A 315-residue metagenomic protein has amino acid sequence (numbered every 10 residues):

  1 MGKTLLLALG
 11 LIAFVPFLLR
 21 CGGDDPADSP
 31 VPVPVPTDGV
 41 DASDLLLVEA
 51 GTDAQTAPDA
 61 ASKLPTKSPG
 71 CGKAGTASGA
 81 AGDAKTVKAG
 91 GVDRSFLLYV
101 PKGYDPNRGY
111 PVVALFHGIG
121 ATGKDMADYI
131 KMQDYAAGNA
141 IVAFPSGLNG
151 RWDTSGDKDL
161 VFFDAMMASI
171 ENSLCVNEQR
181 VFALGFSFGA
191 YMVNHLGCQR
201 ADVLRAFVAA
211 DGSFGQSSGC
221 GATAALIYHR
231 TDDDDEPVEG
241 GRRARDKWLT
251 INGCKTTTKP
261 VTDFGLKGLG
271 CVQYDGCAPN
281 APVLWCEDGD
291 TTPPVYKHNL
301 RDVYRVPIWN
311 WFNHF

Functional and structural regions predicted by a protein language model:
M1-L19: Sec-dependent bacterial lipoprotein signal peptides
C21-Y110, S155-D157, L184-V208, G212-F214 (+4 more regions): A domain-start/cap signature at the N-terminus of enzymes
V112, I119-S173, L266-W285: Active-site machinery of serine-nucleophile hydrolases
C220-A225, P279-V283: Short, proline-enriched alpha-helix->beta-strand connector loops that line the catalytic pocket of alpha/beta-hydrolase
I227-H229: Short beta-strand/loop motif that positions the catalytic acidic residue of the alpha/beta-hydrolase fold
D232-E236, T292-P293: Acidic catalytic loop of the alpha/beta-hydrolase fold
D235-G240, L300: Conserved alpha/beta-hydrolase "acid-adjacent" motif
